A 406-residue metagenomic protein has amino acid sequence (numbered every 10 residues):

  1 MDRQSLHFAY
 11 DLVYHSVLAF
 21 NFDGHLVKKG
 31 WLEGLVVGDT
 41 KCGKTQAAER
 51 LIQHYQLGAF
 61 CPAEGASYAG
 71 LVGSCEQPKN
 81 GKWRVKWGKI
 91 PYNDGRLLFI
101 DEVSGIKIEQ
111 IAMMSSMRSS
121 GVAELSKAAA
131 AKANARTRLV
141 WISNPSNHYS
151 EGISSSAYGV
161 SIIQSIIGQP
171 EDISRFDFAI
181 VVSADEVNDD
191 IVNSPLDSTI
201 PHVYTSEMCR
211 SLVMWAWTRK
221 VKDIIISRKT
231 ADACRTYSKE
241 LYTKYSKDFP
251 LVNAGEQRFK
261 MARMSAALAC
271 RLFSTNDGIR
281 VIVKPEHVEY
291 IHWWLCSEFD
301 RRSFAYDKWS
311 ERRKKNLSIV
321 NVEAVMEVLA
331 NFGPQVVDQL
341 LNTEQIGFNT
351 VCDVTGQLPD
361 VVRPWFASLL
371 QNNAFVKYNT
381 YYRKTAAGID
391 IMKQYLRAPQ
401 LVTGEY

Functional and structural regions predicted by a protein language model:
M1-R219, P334-V336, L340, E344-C352 (+1 more regions): Conserved ASCE/P-loop NTPase catalytic core
G24, N80-G81, D223, D277-I279 (+1 more regions): Intrinsic-disorder/low-complexity loop/linker signature
W31-G43, V281-R302, I389-Q394: Short, mixed-charge aromatic SLiMs
M114, A135, I142, S150-G152 (+6 more regions): Basic, amphipathic alpha-helical bundle interface domains used for macromolecular binding and assembly
T275-K284, R301-Y406: Terminal-proximal interaction/regulatory segments of ATP-powered molecular machines
